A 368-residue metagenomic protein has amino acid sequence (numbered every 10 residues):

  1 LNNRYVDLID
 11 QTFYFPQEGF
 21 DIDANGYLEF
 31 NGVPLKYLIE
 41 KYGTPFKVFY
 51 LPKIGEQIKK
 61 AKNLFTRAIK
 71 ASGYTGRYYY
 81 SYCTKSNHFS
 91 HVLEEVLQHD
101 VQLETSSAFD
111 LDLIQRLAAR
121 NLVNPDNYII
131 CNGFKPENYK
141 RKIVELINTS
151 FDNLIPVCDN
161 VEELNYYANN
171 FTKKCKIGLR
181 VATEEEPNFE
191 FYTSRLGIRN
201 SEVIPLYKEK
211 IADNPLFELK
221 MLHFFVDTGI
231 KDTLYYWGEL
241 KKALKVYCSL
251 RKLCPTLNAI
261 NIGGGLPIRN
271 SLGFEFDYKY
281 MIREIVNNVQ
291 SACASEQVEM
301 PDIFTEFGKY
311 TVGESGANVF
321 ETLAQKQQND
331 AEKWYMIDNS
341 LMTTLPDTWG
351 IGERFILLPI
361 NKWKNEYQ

Functional and structural regions predicted by a protein language model:
L1-C175, P205-K208, A212-E218, K252-C254: A charged N-terminal "starter" segment
I54, K85, S107, L179 (+4 more regions): Conserved, mostly hydrophobic/aromatic
H88-V92, P136-N138, A182-S194, V226-K231 (+1 more regions): Conserved radical SAM core fold
I129, C158, I198-L206, A324-W334: Acidic, His- and aromatic-enriched active-site or binding-groove loops in soluble protein domains that engage sugars
I177-K220, K231-Y247: Active-site/ligand-binding-proximal alpha/beta "capping" segment
D227, I260-N270, T305-K309: Glycine-rich beta-strand-to-loop/alpha-helix junction loops that act as flexible
D232-G238, R269-I282, V312-A324: Short glycine/threonine-rich loop-to-helix capping motif typified by GTGT followed within a few residues by an Asp-Pro
E284, Q290-A294, V298-Q368: Charged (often Lys/Glu-rich) extended helix/loop segments that serve as interaction or gating elements
